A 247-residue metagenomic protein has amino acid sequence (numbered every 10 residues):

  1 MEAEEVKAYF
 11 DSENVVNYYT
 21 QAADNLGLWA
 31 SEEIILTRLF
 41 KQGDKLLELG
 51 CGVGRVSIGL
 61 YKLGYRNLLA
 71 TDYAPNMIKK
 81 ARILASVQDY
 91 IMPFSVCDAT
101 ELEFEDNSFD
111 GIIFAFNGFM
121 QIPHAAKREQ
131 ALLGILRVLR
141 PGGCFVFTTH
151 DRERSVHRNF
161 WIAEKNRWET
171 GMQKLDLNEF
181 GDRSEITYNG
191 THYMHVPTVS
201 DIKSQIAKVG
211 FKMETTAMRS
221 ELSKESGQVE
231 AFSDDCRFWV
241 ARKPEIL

Functional and structural regions predicted by a protein language model:
M1-K41, G59: Conserved class I S-adenosyl-L-methionine
D44-G52: Conserved class I S-adenosyl-L-methionine
V53-E101: Class I SAM-dependent methyltransferase SAM/SAH-binding core
T100-G111: A short acidic, Gly/Pro-enriched loop at the edge of an enzyme's catalytic core that lines a small-molecule cofactor
G111-A126: A short SAM/SAH-binding and catalytic strip from SAM-dependent methyltransferases
E129-P141: A short glycine-rich, Lys/Arg-flanked "PGG" loop and its adjoining helix->strand segment in the class I
V146-Q205, T216-S223: SAM-dependent methyltransferase
G227-L247: Core SAM-dependent methyltransferase catalytic element
